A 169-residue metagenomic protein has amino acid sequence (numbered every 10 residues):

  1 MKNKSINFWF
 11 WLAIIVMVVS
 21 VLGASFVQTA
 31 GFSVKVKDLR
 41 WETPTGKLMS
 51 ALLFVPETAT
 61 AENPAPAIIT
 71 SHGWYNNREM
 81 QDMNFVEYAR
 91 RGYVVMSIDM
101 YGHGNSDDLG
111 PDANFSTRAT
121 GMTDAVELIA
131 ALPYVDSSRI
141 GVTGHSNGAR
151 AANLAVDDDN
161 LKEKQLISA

Functional and structural regions predicted by a protein language model:
A24-N63: N-terminal cap/lid segment of alpha/beta-hydrolase-fold proteins
E62-G73: Short beta-strand element of the alpha/beta-hydrolase
W74-E87, M100: The serine-hydrolase catalytic nucleophile loop
A89-D107: Conserved alpha/beta-hydrolase
A113-P133: Alpha/beta-hydrolase active-site loop
Y134-S146: Alpha/beta-hydrolase fold nucleophile elbow
A149-L161: Short glycine-enriched nucleophile-adjacent loop and the immediately C-terminal alpha-helix near the catalytic center
K162-A169: A conserved short beta-strand
